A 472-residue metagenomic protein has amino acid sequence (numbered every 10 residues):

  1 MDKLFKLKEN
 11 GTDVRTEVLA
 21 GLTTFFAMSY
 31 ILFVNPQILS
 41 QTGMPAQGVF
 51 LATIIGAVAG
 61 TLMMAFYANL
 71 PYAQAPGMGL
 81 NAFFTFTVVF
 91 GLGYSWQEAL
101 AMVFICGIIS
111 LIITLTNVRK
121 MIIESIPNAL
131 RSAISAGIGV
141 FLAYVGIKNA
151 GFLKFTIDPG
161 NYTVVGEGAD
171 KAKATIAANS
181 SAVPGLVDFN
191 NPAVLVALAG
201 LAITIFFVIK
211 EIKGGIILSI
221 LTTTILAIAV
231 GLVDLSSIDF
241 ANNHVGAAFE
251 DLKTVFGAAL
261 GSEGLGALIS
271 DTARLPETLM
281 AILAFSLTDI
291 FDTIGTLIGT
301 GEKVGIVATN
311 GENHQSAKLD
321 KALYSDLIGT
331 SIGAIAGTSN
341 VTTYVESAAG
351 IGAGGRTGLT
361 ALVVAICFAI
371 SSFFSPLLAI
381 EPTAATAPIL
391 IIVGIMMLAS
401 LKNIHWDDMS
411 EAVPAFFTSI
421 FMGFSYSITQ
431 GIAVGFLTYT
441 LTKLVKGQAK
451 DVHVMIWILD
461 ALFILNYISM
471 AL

Functional and structural regions predicted by a protein language model:
M1-G48, I220-L319, F463-L465: Helix-loop-helix hairpins and the membrane-proximal interhelical loops of multi-pass alpha-helical transport proteins
D2-N35, G56, G77-F86, F90-I138 (+1 more regions): Helix-loop-helix junctions within the multi-pass membrane cores of secondary transporters/permeases
G11, R15, A199, L279-L283 (+3 more regions): Alpha-helical membrane-protein architecture signal
V18, I38, I122, G214 (+3 more regions): Residue-level signature of catalytic and energy-coupling elements of molecular machines, predominantly ATP/GTP-dependent
I31, T61, L111, I228-G231 (+2 more regions): Hydrophobic transmembrane alpha-helices of multi-pass small-molecule transporters
G43-L62: Loop-to-helix transition at the N-terminal end of transmembrane alpha-helices
G60-A73, F206-E211, A284-D292, D326-A336 (+3 more regions): Transmembrane alpha-helix interface/packing and boundary motifs in multi-pass membrane proteins, characterized by
L92-T222, T360-L472: Membrane-embedded alpha-helical modules
